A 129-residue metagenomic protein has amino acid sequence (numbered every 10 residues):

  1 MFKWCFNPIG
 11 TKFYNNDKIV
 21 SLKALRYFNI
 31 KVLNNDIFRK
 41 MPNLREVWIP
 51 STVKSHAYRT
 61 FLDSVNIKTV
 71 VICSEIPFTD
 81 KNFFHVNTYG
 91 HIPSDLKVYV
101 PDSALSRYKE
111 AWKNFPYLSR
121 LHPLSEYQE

Functional and structural regions predicted by a protein language model:
M1-N35, R39-S55, S64-F78, P93-A104 (+1 more regions): Structural signature of tandem-repeat unit edges
N82-Y89, S106-R120: Short, aromatic/basic amphipathic alpha-helical patches
Y127-E129: Short, solvent-exposed mixed-charge patches
